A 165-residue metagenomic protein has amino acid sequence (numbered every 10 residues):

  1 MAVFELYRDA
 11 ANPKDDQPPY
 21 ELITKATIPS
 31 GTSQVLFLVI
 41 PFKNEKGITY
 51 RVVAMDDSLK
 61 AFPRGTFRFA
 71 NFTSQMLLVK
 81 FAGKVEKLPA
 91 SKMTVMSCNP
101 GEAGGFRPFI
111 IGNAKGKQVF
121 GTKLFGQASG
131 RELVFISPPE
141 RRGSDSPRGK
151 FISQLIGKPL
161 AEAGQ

Functional and structural regions predicted by a protein language model:
M1-Q165: Intrinsically disordered, low-complexity polar regions and short flexible loop motifs
